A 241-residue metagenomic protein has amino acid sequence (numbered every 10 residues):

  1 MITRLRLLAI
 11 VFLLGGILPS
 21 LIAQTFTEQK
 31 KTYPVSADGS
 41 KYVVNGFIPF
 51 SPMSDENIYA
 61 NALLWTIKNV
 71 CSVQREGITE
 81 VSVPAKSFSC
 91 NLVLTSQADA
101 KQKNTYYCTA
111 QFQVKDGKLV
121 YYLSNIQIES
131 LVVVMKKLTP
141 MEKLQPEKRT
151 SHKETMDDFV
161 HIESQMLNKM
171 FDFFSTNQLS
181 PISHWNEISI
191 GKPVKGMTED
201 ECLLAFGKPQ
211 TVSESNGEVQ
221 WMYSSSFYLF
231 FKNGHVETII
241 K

Functional and structural regions predicted by a protein language model:
M1-T27: Bacterial Sec-dependent N-terminal signal peptides
R4, C90-L92, W221: Short acidic-hydrophobic surface loop/beta-edge motif
R4-A9, Y107, N216, S224: Short beta-strand-initiation
F12, A62-W65, F206-P209: Alpha-helix boundary/capping residues
A23-S180: Ser/Thr-rich, low-complexity intrinsically disordered terminal regions
T176-K241: Residues within mature, well-folded domains
